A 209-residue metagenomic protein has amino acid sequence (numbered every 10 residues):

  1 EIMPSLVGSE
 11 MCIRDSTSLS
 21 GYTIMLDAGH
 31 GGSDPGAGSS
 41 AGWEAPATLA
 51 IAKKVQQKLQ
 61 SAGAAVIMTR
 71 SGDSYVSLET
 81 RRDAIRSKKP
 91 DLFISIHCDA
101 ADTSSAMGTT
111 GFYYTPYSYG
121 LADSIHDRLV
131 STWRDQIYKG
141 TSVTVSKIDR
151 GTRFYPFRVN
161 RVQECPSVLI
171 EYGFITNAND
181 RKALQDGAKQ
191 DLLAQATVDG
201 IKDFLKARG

Functional and structural regions predicted by a protein language model:
E1, G36, N179-R181: A generic structural signal for short coil/turn motifs at secondary-structure boundaries
E1-I13: Single conserved hydrophobic/aromatic residue that forms the stacking wall/gate of nucleotide- or nucleobase-binding
P4-S5, T17, S104: Generic structural signal for beta-strand residues in well-ordered domains
R14-S20: Intrinsically disordered, low-complexity repeat and linker tracts
Y22-A41: Short glycine-rich His-centered loop
A45-G209: Active-site-proximal helix/loop segments of hydrolytic enzymes
